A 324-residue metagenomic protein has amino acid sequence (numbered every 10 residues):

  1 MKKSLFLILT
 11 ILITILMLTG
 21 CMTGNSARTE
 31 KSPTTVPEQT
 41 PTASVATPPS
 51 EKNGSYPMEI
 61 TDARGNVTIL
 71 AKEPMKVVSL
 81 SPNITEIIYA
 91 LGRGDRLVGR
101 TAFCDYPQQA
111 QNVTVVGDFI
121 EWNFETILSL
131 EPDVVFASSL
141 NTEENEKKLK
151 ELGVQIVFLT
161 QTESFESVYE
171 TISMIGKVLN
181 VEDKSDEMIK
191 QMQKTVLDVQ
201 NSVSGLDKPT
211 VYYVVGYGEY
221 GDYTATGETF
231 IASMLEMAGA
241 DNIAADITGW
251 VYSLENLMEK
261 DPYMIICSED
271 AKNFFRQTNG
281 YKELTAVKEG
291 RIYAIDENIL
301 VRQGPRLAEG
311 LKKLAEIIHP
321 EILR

Functional and structural regions predicted by a protein language model:
K3-I8, G20-N83, D183-Y212, D261 (+1 more regions): Bacterial Sec-exported substrate-binding components of ABC uptake systems
P74, V116, N123-L140, V154 (+1 more regions): Proline-aspartate-enriched helix->loop->beta-strand connector
K76-L130, V134-S139, A240-D246: A short, structured surface patch at a secondary-structure boundary
F103-Q109, N141-M174, V178: Flexible loop/hinge segments that line or gate small-molecule binding clefts
F103-Y106, D222-W250: Alpha-helical, coiled-coil/dimerization segments enriched in small aliphatic residues
N141-E151, E259, M264-L284: A ligand-binding cleft/hinge motif common to bilobed small-molecule-binding domains
E144, L159-M174, K208-F230: Extracytoplasmic ligand-binding site segments that recognize negatively charged/polar headgroups
S167-K177, D186, L197-V203, C267-R324: Structured C-terminal subdomain patch of bacterial secreted/periplasmic proteins
